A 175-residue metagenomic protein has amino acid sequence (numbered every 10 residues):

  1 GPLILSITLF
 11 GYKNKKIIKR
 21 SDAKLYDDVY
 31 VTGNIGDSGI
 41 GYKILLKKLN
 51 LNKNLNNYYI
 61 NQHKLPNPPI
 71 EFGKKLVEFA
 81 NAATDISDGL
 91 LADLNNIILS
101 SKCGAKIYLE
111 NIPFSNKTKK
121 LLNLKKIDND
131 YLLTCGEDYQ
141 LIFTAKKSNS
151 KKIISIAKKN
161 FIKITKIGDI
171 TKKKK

Functional and structural regions predicted by a protein language model:
G1-K175: Helix-biased detector of long, well-ordered alpha-helical tracts
